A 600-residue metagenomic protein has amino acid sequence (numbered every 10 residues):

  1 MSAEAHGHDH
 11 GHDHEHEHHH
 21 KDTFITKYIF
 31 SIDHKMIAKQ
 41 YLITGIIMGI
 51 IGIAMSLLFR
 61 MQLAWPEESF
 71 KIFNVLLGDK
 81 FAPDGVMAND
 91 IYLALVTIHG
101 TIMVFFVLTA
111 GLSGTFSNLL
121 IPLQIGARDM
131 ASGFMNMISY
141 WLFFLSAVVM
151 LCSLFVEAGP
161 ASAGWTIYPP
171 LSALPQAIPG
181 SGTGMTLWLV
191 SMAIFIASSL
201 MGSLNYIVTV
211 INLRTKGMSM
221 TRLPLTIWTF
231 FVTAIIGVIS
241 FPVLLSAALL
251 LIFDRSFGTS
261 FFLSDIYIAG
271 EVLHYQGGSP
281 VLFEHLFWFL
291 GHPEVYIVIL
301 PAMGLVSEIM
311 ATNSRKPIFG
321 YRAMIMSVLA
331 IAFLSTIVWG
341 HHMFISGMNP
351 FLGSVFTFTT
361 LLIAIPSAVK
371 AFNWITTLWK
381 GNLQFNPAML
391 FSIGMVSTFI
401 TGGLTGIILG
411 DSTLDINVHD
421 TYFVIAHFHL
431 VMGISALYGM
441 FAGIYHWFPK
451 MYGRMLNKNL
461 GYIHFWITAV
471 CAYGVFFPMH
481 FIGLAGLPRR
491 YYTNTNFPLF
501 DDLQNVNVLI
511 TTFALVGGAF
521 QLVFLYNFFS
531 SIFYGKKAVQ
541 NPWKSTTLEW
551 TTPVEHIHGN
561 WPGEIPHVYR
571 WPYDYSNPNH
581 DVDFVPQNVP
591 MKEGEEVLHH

Functional and structural regions predicted by a protein language model:
S2-H600: Membrane-embedded and interfacial regions of multi-pass energy-transducing membrane proteins
